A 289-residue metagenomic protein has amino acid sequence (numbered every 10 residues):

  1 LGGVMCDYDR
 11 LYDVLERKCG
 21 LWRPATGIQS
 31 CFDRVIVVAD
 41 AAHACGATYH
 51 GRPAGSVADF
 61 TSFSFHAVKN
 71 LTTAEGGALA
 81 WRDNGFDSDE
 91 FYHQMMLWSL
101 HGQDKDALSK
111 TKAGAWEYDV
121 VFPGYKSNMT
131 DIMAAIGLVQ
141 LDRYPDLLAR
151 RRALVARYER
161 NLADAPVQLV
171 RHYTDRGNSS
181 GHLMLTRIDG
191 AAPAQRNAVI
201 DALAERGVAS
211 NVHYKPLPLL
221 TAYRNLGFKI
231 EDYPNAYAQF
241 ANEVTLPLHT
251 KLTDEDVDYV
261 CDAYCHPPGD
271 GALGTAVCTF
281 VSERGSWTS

Functional and structural regions predicted by a protein language model:
L1-T73, L79-G85, Q195: Active-site phosphate-binding strand-loop segment of PLP-dependent enzymes
V4, Y8-R17, L21-A25, T48 (+1 more regions): PLP-dependent aminotransferase class I/II
